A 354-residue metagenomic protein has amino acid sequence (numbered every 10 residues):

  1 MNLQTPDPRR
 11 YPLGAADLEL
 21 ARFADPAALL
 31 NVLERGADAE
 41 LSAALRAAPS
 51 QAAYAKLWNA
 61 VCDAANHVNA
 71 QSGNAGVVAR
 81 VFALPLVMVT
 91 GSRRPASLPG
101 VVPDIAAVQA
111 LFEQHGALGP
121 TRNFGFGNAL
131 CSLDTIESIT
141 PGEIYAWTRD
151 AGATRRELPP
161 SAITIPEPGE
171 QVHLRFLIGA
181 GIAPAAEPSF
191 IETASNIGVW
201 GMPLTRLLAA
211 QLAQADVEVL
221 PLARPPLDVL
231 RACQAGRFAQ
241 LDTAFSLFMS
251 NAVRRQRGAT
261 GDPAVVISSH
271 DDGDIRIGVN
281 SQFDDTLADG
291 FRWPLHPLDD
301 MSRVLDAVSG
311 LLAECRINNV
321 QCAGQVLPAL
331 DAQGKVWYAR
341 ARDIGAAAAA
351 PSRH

Functional and structural regions predicted by a protein language model:
M1-G73: Charged, amphipathic alpha-helical stretches
G36-E40, N59-V61, A65-V102: Terminal low-complexity "docking" segments
R94-G324: Extended, non-transmembrane interaction/recognition domains
A323-A329, R342: Short metal-coordination and nucleic-acid-contact micro-motifs, chiefly zinc-binding Cys/His arrays
P328-G334, A346: Short cysteine-rich clusters marking metal-coordination/redox-active sites
K335-A339: Cys/His-rich microdomains that often coordinate metals
R340-A348: Short cysteine/histidine-rich zinc-coordinating motifs and their immediately flanking basic loops
A348-H354: Short Cys/His-rich micro-motifs in 6-15 aa windows
